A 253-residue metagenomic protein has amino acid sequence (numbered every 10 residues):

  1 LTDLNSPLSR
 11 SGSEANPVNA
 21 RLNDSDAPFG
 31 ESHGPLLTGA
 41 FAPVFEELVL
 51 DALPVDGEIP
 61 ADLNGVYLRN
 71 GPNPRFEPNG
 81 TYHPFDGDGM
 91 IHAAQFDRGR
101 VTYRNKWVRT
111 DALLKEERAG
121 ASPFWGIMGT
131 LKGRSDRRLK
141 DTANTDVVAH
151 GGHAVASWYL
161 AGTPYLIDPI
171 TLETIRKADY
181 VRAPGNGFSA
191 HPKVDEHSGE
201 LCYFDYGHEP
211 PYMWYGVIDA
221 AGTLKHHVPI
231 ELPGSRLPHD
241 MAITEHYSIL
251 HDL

Functional and structural regions predicted by a protein language model:
D3-N5: Intrinsic-disorder-associated, low-complexity terminal segments enriched in Asp/Asn/His/Tyr and depleted of Lys/Arg
L8-M90, A94-K106, D111-G133, L139: N-terminal regions that are enriched for targeting/export leaders and immediately downstream pro/stem segments
E58-V66, F85-G89, F96-R100, V147-H153 (+4 more regions): Short, solvent-exposed coil/turn segments at beta-strand boundaries
G71, Q95, W158, D205-Y206 (+1 more regions): Recurrent small/Gly-Pro-centered beta-turn motifs in extracellular repeat architectures
R109-K225: Well-ordered mid-protein domain cores that form the structural environment of catalytic cofactors
V181-G185, E231-R236: Short coil/turn segments at the loop-to-beta-strand junctions that recur within blades of beta-propeller repeat folds
A190-K193, R236-D240: Conserved beta-propeller blade repeats
P238-D240, T244, S248-L253: Extended catalytic-interface subdomain
